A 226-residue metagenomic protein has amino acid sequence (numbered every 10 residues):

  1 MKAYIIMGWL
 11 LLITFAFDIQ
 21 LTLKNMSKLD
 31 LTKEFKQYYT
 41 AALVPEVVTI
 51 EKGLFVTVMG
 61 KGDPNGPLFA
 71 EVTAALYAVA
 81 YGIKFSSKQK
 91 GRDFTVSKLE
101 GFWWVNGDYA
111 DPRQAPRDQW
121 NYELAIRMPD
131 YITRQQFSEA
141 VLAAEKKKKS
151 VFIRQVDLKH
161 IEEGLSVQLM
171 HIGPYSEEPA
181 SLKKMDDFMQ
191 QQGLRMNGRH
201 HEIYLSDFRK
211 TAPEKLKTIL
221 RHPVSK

Functional and structural regions predicted by a protein language model:
I5-I6, T14, D18-T22: Short, positively charged and aromatic/hydrophobic N-terminal segments
L21-K226: A solvent-exposed interaction/effector surface
